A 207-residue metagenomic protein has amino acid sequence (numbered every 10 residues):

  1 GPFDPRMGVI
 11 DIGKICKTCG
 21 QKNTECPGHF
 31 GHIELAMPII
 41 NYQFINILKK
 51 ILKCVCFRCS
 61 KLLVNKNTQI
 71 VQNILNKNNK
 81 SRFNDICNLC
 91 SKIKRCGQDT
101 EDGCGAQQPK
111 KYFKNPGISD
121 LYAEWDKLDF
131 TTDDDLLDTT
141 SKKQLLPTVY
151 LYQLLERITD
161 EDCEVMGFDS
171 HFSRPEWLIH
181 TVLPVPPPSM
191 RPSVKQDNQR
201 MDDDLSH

Functional and structural regions predicted by a protein language model:
G1-H207: Conserved core architecture of multi-subunit DNA-directed RNA polymerases
